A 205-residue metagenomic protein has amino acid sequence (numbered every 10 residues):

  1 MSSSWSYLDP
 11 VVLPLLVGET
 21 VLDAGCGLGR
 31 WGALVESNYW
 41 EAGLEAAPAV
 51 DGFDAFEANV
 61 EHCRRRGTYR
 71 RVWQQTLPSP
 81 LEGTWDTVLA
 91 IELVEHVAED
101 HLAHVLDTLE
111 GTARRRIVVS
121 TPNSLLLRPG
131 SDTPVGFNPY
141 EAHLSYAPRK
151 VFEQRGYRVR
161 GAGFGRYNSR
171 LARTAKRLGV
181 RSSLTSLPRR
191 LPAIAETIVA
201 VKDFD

Functional and structural regions predicted by a protein language model:
M1-T87, D100-D107, T112, V135-K150 (+2 more regions): Conserved N-terminal segment of class I S-adenosyl-L-methionine
A90-L93: A short beta-strand submotif of the Rossmann-like class I SAM-dependent methyltransferase core that lines
H96-V97: A short His-aromatic
I117-H143: Short, glycine-/aromatic-enriched active-site segment of Class I SAM-dependent methyltransferases
R155-Y157: A structural motif corresponding to the C-terminal end of an alpha-helix and its immediate exit/capping segment
